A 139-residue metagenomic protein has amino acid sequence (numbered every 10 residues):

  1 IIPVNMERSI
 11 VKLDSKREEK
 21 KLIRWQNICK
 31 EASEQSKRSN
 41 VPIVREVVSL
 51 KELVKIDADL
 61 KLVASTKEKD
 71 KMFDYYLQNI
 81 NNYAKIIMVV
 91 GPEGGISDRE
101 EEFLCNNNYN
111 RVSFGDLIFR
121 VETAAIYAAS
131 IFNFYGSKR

Functional and structural regions predicted by a protein language model:
I1-L62: RNA substrate-binding interface of SAM-dependent RNA methyltransferases
L13, M72-Y75, V121-A125: Short, charged, surface-exposed secondary-structure boundary motifs
S15, Y75-L77, E100-F103: Short amphipathic alpha-helical segments
E52-D57, D74-N81: Short amphipathic alpha-helix with an adjacent loop that forms part of the alpha/beta core around
A58-V63, A84-I86, Y109: Short coil/turn segments at beta-strand junctions that form active-site/ligand-binding loops
K67-K69, E93-G94, D116-F119: Short, acidic/turn-prone active-site loops that include or flank metal/cofactor- and phosphate-binding residues
Y83-F103: A C-terminal functional module that forms or caps the active site or interfaces directly with catalytic machinery
D98-R139: Structured adenosyl-cofactor binding patch, chiefly the S-adenosyl-L-methionine
